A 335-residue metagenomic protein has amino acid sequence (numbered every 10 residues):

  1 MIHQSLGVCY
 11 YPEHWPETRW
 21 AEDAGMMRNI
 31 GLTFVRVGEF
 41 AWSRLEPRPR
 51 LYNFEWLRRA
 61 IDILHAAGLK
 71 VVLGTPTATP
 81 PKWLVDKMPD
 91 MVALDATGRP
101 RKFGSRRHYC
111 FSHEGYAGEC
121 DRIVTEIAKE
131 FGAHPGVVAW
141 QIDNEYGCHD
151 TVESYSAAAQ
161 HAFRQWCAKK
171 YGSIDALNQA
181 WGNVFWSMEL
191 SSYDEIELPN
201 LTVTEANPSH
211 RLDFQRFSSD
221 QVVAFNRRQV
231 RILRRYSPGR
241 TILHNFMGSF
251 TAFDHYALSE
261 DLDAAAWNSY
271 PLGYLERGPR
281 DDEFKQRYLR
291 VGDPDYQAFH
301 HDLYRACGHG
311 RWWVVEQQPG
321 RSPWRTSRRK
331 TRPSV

Functional and structural regions predicted by a protein language model:
M1-R19: Boundary/entry segment of secreted carbohydrate-active catalytic domains
I2-L6, G31-T33, H65-V71, A133-V138 (+3 more regions): Short, well-ordered coil/turn segments that N-cap beta-strands
Y11-E13, G38-A41, G74-W83, V138-G147 (+2 more regions): Short, solvent-exposed turn/loop segments enriched in Gly/Ser/Thr/Pro and often Arg
P16-W20, R50-W56, E114-R122, P294-Y296 (+1 more regions): Glycine-rich anion/phosphate-binding loops
A21-N29, T33-R101, V124-A128, R227-S237: Aromatic-lined substrate-binding rim segments of carbohydrate-active enzymes
P47-L51, V152-E153, W324-R328: Short, solvent-exposed loop/turn segments at secondary-structure boundaries
T97-F299, L303: Polysaccharide-binding and catalytic clefts of secreted carbohydrate-active enzymes
V315-P319, P323, T331-V335: Substrate-binding cleft of secreted/luminal carbohydrate-active enzymes
